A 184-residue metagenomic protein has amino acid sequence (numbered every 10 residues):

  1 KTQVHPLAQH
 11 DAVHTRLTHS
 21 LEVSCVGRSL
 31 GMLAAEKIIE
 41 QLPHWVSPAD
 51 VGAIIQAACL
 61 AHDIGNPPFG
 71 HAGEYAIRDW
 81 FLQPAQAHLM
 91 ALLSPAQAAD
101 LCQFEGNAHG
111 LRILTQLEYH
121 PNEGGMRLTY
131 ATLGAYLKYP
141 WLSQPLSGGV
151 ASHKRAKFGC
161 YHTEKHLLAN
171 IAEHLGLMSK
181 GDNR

Functional and structural regions predicted by a protein language model:
K1, L21, C25-V26, L30-A57 (+1 more regions): Sequence-structural signature of the catalytic-core scaffold of metal-dependent phosphohydrolases that act on
K1, P6-L7: Non-catalytic interface/linker regions that flank or bridge core catalytic/transmembrane domains
A12-T15, L33: Non-transmembrane, amphipathic alpha-helical segments
V13, N66-P67: Short strand->helix junction
